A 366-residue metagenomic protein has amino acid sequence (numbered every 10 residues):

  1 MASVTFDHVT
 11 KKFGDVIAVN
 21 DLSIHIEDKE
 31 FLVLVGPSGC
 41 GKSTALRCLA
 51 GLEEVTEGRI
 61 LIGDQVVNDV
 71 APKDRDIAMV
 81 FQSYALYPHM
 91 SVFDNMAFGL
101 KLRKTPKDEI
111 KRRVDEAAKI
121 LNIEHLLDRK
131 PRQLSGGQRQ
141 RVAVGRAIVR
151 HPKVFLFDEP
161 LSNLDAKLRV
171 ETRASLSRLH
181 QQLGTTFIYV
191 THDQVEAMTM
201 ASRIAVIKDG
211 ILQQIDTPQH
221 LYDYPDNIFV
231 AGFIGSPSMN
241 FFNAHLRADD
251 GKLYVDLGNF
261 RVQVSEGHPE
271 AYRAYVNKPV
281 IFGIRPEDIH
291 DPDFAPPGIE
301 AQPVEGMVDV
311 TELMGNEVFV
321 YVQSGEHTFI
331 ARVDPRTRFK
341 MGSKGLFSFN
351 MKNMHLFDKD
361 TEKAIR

Functional and structural regions predicted by a protein language model:
T5, H25, L61, L346-S348: ABC ATPase nucleotide-binding domain
L22-V33: Pre-Walker A (P-loop) beta-loop-beta motif of ABC nucleotide-binding domains
V35-P37: The feature captures the beta-strand-to-loop junction immediately N-terminal to the Walker
A50: Helix-to-loop junction immediately C-terminal to a conserved catalytic motif
R59-L61, Q65, I211: ATP-binding/catalytic-site motifs of ATP-hydrolyzing domains
V70-F229, F233: ABC ATPase nucleotide-binding domains
K252-V308, R338-R366: Glycine/charge-rich catalytic "coupling/switch" loops of P-loop NTPases
